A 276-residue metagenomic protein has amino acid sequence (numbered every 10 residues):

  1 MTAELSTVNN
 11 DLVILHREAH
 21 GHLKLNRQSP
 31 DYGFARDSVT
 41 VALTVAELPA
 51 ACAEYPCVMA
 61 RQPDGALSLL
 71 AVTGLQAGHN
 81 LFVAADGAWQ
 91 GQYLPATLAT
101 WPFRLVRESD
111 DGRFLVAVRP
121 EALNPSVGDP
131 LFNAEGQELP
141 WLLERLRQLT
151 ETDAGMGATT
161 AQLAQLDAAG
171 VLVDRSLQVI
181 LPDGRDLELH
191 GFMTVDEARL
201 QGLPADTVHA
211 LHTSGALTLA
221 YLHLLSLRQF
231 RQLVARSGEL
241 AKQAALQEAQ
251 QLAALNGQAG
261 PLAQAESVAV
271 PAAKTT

Functional and structural regions predicted by a protein language model:
M1-V72: Short, extreme N-terminal leader segments that mark the start of a protein/domain
H16, H20-H22, H79, H209-H212 (+1 more regions): Histidine (H) residue identity feature
G33-R36, Q76-G87, G155-A161: Short, basic/low-complexity N-terminal boundary segments at the transition from targeting/disordered tails
V45-A50, L94-A96, D167-V171: Short linear motifs in intrinsically disordered
A51-E54, A99-T100, V171-R175: A short, compositionally biased
C52, Y93-A96, A161, V195: Short, well-structured alpha-helical interface segments that form or flank functional binding sites
V58-A60, S68-F132: Aromatic- and glycine-enriched beta-alpha-beta binding-site module
L105-T276: A contiguous, surface-oriented mixed alpha/beta subdomain in the mid-to-C-terminal portion of proteins that forms
